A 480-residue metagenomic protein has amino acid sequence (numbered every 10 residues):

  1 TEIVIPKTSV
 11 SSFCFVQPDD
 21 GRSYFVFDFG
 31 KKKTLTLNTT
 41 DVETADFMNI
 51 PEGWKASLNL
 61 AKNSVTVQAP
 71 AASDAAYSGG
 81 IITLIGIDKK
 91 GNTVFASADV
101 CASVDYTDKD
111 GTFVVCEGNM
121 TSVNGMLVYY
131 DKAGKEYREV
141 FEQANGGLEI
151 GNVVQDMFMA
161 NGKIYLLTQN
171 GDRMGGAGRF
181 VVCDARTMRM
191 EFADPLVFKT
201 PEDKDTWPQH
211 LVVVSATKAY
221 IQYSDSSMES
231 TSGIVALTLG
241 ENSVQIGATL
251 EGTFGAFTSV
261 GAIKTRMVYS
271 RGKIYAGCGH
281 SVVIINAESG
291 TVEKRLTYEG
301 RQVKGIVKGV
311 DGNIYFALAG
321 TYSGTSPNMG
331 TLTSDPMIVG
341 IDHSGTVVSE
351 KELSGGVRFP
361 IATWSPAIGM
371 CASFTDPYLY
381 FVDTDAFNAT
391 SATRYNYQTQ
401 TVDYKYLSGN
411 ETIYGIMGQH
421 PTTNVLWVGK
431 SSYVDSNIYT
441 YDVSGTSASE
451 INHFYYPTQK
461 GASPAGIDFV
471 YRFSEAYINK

Functional and structural regions predicted by a protein language model:
T1, A76-K89: A short beta-strand micro-motif common to beta-rich folds, especially ectodomain repeats
S12-F15, D20-Y24, G30-S64: Surface-exposed binding patches on compact interaction domains or structured appendages
G118-S122, N170-G175, D225-S230, T321-S326 (+2 more regions): Short glycine/acidic-enriched loop and turn motifs that connect beta-strands
K132-G134, D184-M188, T238-N242, N286-G290 (+3 more regions): Short loop/turn segments that connect beta-strands within beta-propeller blades
E136-E149, R189-E202, S243-T258, T291-T297 (+3 more regions): A short beta-strand motif characteristic of beta-propeller blades
E149-D156, P201-V212, G255-V268, G300-V310 (+3 more regions): Repeated scaffold domains used in trafficking and secretory/extracellular systems, primarily beta-propellers
G240-L379, D383-A386: Acidic, serine/threonine- and glycine-rich low-complexity intrinsically disordered segments that serve as flexible
S431-K480: Blade-level signature of beta-propeller repeat domains, shared across WD40, Kelch, NHL, RCC1 and BNR/Asp-box propellers
